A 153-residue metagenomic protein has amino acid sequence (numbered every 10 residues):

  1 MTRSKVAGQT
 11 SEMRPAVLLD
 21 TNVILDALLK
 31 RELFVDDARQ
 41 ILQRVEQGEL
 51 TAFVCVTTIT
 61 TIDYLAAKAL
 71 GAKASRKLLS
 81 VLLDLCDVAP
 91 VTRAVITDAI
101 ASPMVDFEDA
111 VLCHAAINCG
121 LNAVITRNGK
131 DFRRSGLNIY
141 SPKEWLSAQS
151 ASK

Functional and structural regions predicted by a protein language model:
M1-V54, A67-K77, R134, K143-K153: Short, well-structured N-terminal submotif of metal-dependent ribonuclease cores
T2-R3, D84-G129: Active-site neighborhoods of divalent-metal-dependent phosphate/nucleic-acid chemistry enzymes
V23-I24, T61-L65, D98: A general alpha-helix detector
V54-T58, V95: Short, conserved alpha-helical segments within structured domains
Y64-P90: Helix-adjacent hinge/juxtasegments
A89-V91, I139-P142: Short acidic-hydrophobic, aromatic-tinged amphipathic segments that line or gate anion-handling sites
K130-L137: Short loop/helix-cap segments at secondary-structure boundaries that form the rim of catalytic
